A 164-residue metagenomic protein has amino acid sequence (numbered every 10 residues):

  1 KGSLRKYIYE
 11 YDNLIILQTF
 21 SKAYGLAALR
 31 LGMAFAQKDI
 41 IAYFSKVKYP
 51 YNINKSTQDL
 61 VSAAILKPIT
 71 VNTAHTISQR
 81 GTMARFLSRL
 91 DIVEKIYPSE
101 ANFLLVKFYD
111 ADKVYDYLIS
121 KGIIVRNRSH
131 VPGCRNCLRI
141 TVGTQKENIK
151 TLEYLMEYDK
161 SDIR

Functional and structural regions predicted by a protein language model:
K1-R5: Conserved PLP phosphate-binding loop immediately N-terminal to the Schiff-base lysine helix in PLP-dependent enzymes
Y7-Y11: Short, conserved loop/helix-junction motifs that constitute active-site signature segments in enzyme catalytic cores
N13-R89: PLP-dependent aminotransferase class I/II
I16, I92-K95, I123-S129: A short linear hydrophobic-aromatic micro-motif
A28, E100-A101, P132-N136: Short acidic/glycine-enriched loop/turn segments that link adjacent beta-strands
F35, L105-K107, T141-G143: Short hydrophobic/aromatic beta-strand micro-patches that form the beta-sheet surface supporting nucleotide- or nucleic
I77, L87-K121: Conserved PLP-binding catalytic core of the aspartate aminotransferase-like
S120-K121, V131-R164: PLP-dependent enzyme catalytic core of the Aspartate aminotransferase-like
